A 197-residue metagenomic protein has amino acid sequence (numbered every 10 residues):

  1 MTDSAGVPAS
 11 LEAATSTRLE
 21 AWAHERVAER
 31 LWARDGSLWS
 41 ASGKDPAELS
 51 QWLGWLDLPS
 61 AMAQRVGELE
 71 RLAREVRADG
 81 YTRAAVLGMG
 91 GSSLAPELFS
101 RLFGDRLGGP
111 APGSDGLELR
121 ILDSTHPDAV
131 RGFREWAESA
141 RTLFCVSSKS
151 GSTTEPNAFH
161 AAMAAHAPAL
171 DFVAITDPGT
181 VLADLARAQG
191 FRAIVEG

Functional and structural regions predicted by a protein language model:
M1-A78: Extended, charge-enriched "interface" segments that sit outside catalytic cores
R74, A78-G197: Glycine-rich phosphate-binding loops that contact phosphosugars or nucleotide phosphates
